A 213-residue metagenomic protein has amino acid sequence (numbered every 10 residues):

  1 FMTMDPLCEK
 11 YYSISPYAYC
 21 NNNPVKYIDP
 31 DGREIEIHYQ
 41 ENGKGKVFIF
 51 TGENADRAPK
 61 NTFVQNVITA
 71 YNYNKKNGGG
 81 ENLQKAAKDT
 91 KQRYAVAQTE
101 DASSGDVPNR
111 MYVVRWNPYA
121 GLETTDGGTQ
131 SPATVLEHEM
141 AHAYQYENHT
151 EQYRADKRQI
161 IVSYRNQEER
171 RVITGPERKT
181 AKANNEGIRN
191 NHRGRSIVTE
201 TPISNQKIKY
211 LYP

Functional and structural regions predicted by a protein language model:
F1-E41: Short turn/helix-capping motifs enriched in Asx and small/polar residues
N22-P24, A141-H149, R178: Glycine-rich, acidic and aromatic/proline-enriched surface loops and short helix-turn segments that act as binding
E34-A95: A metal-dependent hydrolase signature that marks the N-terminal structural subdomain at the beginning of catalytic folds
N61, N74, D126-S131, V135 (+1 more regions): Soluble non-cytosolic domains of exported or imported proteins
F63-A70, P132-A133, M140, E168 (+1 more regions): Stable alpha-helical elements in mature extracytoplasmic
Q92-T134, M140-E147: Active-site scaffold of zinc-dependent metalloenzymes
N148-P213: Active-site or metal-binding loop neighborhoods of secreted/extracellular toxin and effector enzymes
